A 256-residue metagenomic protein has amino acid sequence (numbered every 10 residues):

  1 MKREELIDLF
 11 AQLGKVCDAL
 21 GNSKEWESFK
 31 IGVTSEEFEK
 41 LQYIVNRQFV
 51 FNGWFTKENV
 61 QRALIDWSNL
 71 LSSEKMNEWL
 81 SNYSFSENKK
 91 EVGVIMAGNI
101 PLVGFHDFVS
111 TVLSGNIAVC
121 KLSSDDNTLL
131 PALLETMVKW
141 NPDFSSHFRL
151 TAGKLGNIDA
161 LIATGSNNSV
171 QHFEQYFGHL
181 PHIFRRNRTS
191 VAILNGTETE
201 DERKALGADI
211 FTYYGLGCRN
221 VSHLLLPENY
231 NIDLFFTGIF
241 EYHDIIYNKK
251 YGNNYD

Functional and structural regions predicted by a protein language model:
M1-E91: N-terminal Rossmann-like NAD(P)+-binding subdomain of aldehyde/semialdehyde dehydrogenases
G14-C17, G21, L64, L71 (+6 more regions): Structural signal for hydrophobic packing residues in well-ordered secondary-structure cores of soluble enzyme domains
M76-W140, F144: Conserved small-residue-rich beta-alpha loop and adjacent elements that most often cradle the phosphate/pyrophosphate
E78, I100, N168-V170, I232: Glycine-rich nucleotide phosphate-binding loop and flanking beta-alpha elements of Rossmann-like dinucleotide-binding
E91, W140-L224, E228-Y230: Conserved NAD(P)+-binding/catalytic subdomain of aldehyde/semialdehyde dehydrogenases
G104-F105, L130, V170-Q175, F235: Short glycine-/acidic-enriched loop or helix-start segments at secondary-structure transitions that form or flank
N116, P142-S145, H179-H182, E241-K250: Structural alpha-beta junctions
G215, R219, L225-D256: NAD(P)-dependent aldehyde/semialdehyde dehydrogenase
